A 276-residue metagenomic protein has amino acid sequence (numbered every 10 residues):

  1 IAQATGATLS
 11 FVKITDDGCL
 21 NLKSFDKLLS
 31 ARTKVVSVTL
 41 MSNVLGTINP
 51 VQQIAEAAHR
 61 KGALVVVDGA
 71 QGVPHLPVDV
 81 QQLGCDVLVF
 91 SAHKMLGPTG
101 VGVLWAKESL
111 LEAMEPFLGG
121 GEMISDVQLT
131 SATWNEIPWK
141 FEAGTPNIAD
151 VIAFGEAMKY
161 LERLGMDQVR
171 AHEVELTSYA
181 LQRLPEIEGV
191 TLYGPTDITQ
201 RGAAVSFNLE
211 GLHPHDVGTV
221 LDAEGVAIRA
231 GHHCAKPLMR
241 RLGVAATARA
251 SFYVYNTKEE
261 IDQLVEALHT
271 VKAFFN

Functional and structural regions predicted by a protein language model:
I1-N276: Pyridoxal 5′-phosphate
